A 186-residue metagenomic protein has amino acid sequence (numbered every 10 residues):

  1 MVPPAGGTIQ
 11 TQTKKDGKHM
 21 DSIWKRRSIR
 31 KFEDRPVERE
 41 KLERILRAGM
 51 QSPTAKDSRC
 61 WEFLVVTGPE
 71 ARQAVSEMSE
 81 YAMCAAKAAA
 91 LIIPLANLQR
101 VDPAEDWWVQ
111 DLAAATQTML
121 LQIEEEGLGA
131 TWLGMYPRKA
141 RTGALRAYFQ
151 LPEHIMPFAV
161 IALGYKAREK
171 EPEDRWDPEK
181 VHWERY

Functional and structural regions predicted by a protein language model:
V2-A5: Acidic, Ala/Val/Gly-enriched low-complexity intrinsically disordered segments
G7-Y186: Acidic, surface-exposed loops and disordered segments
